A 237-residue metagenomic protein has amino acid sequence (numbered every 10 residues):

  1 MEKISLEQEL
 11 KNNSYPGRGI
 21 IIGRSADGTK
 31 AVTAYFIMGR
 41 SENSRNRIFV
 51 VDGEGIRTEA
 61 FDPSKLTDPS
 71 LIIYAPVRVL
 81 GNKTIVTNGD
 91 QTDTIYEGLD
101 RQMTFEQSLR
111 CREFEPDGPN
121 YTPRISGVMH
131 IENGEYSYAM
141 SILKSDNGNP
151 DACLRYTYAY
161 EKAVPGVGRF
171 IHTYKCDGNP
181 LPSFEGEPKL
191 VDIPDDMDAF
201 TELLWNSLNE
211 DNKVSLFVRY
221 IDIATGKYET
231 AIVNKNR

Functional and structural regions predicted by a protein language model:
M1-R237: Conserved short alpha-helical segments that host acidic/polar catalytic motifs at enzyme active sites
